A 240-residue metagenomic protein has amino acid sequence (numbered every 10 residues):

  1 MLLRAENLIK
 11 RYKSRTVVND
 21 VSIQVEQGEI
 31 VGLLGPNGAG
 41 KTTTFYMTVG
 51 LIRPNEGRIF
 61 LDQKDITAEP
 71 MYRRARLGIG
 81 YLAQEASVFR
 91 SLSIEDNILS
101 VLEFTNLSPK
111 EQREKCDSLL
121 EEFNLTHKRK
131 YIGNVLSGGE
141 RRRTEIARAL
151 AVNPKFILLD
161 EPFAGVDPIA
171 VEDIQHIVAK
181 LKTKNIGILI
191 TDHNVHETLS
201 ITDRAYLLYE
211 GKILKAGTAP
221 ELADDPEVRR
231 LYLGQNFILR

Functional and structural regions predicted by a protein language model:
L34-P36: The feature captures the beta-strand-to-loop junction immediately N-terminal to the Walker
V49: Helix-to-loop junction immediately C-terminal to a conserved catalytic motif
D65-G80, E85, R90, P109-R113 (+2 more regions): ABC ATPase NBD coupling module
K110-K128, Q175-A179: Conserved ABC ATPase "signature" region
I132-L136, E140: Conserved ABC ATPase signature
I157-E161: Catalytic Walker B motif of ABC-type/P-loop ATPase nucleotide-binding domains
